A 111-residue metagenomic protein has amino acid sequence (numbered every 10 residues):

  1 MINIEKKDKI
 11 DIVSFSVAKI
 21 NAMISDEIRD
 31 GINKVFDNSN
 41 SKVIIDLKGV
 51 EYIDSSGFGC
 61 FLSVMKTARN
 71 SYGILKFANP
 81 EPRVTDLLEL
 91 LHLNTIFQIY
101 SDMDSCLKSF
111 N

Functional and structural regions predicted by a protein language model:
M1-V13: Short beta-strand/loop segment at the start of cytosolic alpha/beta domains
D8, S16, M103: Residues at the C-termini of beta-strands that transition into short coil/loop
V13-S14, D46: Short beta-strands and strand-loop turn motifs
S14-F15, A22: Thr-Gly-centered strand-to-loop micro-motif
I20-F97: Amphipathic alpha-helical interaction surfaces in cytosolic regulatory modules
P82, D104-S105: Acidic phosphotransfer microenvironment of two-component signaling modules
Q98-D102: Short acidic-hydrophobic, aromatic-tinged amphipathic segments that line or gate anion-handling sites
S105-N111: Generic C-terminal helix-cap and adjacent flexible tail
